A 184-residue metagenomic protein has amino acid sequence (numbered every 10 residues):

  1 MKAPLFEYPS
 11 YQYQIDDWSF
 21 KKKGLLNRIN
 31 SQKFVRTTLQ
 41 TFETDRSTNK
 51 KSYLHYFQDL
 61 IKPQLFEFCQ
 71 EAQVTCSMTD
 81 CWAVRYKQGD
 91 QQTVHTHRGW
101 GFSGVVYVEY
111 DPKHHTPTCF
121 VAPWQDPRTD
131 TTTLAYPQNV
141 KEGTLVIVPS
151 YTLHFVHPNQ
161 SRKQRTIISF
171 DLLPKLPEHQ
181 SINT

Functional and structural regions predicted by a protein language model:
M1-V74, Q91: Non-heme Fe(II)/2-oxoglutarate
F57, N183-T184: Intrinsically disordered, low-complexity segments used for protein-protein interactions
T75, Q160-R162: A short beta-turn/loop motif at secondary-structure boundaries
D80-I147, H157, Q164, P174 (+1 more regions): Catalytic core of non-heme Fe(II) oxygenases with the double-stranded beta-helix
H154: Glycine-rich nucleotide phosphate-binding loop and flanking beta-alpha elements of Rossmann-like dinucleotide-binding
I167: A domain-level signal for the structural core that forms small-molecule/cofactor-binding pockets and catalytic centers
